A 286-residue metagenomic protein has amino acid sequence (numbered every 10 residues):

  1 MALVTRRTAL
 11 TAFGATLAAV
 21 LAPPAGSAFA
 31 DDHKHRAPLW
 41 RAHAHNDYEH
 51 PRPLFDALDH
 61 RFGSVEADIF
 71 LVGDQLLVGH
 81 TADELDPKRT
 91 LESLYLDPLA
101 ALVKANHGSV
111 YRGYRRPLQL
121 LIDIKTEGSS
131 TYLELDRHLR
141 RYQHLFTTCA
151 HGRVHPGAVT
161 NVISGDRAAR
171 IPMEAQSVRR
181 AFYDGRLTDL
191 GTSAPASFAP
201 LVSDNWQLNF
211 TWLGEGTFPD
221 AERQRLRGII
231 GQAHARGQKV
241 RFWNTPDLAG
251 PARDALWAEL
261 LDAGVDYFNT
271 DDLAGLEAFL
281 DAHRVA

Functional and structural regions predicted by a protein language model:
A2-T5, A9-A22, G26-A286: Phosphate-group recognition and catalysis centered on beta-loop-alpha active-site segments
